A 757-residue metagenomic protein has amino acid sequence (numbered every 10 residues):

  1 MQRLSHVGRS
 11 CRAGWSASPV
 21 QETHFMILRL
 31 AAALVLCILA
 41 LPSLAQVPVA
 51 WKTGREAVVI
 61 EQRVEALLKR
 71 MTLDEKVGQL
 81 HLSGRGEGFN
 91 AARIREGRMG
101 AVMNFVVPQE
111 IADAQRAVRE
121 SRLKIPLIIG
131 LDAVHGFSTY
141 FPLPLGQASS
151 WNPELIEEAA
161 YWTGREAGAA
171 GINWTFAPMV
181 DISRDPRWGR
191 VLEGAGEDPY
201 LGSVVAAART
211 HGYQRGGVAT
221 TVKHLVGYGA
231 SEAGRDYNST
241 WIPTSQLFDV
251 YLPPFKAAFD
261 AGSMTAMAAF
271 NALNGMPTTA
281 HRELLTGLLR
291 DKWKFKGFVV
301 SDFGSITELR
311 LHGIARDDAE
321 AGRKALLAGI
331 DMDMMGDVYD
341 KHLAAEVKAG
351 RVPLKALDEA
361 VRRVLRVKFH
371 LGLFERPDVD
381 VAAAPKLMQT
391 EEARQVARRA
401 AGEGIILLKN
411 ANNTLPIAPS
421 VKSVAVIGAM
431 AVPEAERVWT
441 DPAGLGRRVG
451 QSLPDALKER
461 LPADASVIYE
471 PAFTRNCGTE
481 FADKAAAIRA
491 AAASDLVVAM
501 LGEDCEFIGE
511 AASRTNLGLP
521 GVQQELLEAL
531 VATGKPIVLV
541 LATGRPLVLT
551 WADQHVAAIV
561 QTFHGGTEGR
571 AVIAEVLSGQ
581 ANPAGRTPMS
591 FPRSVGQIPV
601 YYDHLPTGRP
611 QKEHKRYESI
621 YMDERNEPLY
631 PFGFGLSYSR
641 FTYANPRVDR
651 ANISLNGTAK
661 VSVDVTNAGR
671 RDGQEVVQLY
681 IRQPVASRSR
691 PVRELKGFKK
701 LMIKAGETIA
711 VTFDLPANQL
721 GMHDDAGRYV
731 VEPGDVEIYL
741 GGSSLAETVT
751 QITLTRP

Functional and structural regions predicted by a protein language model:
R3: Cationic, low-complexity basic patches in intrinsically disordered or flexible, solvent-exposed regions
I27-A33: Sec-dependent signal peptide recognition, specifically the positively charged N-region followed immediately by
A45-G721, P733-S744: Glycoside hydrolase catalytic-domain context in secreted enzymes
A746-P757: Short beta-strand elements
